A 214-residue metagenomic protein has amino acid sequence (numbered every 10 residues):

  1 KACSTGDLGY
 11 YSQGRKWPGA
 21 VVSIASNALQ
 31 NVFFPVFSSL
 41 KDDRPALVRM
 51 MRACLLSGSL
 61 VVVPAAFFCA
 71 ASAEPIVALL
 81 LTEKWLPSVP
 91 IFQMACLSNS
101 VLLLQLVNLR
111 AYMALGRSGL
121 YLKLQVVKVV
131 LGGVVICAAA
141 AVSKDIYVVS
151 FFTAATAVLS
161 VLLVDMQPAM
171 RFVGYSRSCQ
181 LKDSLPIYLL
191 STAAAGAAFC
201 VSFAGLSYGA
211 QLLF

Functional and structural regions predicted by a protein language model:
K1-G19, V48-R49, E83-F92: Interfacial/gating helices of multi-pass transporter permease domains
A2-T5, L40-K41, A114-L115, V142-S143: Helix-loop interface residues and adjacent transmembrane-helix termini in multi-pass membrane transporters, primarily
D7, V89, G119, V126-L162 (+4 more regions): Membrane-interface helix-loop junctions in multi-pass transport and translocation proteins
L8, F34-P35, E74, L109-R110 (+1 more regions): Interfacial helix-capping/hinge residues at the ends of transmembrane alpha-helices
S12-R15, G58, F92-A95, N99 (+2 more regions): Residue-level recognition of transmembrane alpha-helices in multi-pass small-molecule transporters/permeases
G14, P18-L55, S59-V62, L109-A114: Helix-loop junctions and terminal segments of transmembrane helices in multi-pass membrane transport/translocation
V21, A25-S26, P64, F68 (+5 more regions): Residue-level hotspots within pore-lining transmembrane alpha-helices of multi-pass secondary transporters
V48-L103, V130-V142, T192-A204: Alpha-helical transmembrane segments of multi-pass membrane transport and lipid-handling proteins
